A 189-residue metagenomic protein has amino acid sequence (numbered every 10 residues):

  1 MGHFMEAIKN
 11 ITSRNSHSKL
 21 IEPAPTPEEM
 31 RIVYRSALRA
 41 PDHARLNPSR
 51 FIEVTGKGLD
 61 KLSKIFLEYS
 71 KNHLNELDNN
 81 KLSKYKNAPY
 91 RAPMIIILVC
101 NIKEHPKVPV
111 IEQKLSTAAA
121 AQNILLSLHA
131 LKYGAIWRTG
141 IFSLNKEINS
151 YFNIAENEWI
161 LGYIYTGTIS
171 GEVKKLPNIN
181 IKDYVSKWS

Functional and structural regions predicted by a protein language model:
M1-R91, S189: N-terminal amphipathic, basic helical "cap/leader" segment at the start of enzyme domains
G2-H3, A7-S16, L161-S189: C-terminal helix-cap and adjacent tail motif
A37, I96, I102-S150: Small-aliphatic-rich amphipathic alpha-helix that forms the alpha element of a beta-alpha
T55-G58, N101-I102, T168-G171, S189: Short loop segments at secondary-structure junctions
P93-I96, G162: Structural motif
I148-W159: Short, electropositive alpha-helical surface patch
